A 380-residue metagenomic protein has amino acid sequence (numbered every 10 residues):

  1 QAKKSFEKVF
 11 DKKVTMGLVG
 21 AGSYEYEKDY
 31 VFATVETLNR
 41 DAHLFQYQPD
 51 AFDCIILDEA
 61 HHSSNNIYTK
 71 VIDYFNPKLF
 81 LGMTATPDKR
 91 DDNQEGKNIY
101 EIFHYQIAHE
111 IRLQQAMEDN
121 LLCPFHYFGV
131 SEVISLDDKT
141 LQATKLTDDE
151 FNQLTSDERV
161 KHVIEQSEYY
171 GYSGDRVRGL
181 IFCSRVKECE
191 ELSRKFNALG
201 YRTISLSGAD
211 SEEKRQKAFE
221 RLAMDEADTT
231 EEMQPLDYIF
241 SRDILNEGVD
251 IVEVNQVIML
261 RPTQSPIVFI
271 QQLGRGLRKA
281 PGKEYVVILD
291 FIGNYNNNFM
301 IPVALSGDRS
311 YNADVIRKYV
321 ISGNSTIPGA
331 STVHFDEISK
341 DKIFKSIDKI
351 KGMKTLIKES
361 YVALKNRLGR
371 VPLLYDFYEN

Functional and structural regions predicted by a protein language model:
Q1-L18: Conserved helix-turn-beta segment of the N-terminal RecA-like "Helicase ATP-binding" lobe in SF1/SF2 helicases
G17-E27, H43, E190-E191, Y201-L245: Conserved helicase ATPase core of P-loop NTP-dependent helicases/translocases
G20-C54, N65-K70: Conserved helix/coil segment N-terminal to the catalytic DExD/H
H61-Y127: Post-DEXD/H (motif II) to motif III coupling segment of the RecA-like Helicase ATP-binding lobe
Y105-L180: Conserved interdomain linker/interface between the two RecA-like ATPase lobes of SF2 helicase motors
T147-M224: Conserved helicase/translocase motor-coupling segment
E168, G174, I301-N380: Long, largely alpha-helical accessory region at the distal end of helicase-like NTP-driven motors
P266-Q271, R275-L305: Conserved segment of the helicase C-terminal RecA-like domain
